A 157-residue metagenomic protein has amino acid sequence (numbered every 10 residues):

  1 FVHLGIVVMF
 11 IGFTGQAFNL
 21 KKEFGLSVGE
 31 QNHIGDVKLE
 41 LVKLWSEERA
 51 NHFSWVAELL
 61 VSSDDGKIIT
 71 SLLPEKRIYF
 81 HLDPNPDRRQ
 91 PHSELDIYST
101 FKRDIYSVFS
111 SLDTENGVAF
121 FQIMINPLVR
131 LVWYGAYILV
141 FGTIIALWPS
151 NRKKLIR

Functional and structural regions predicted by a protein language model:
F1-R157: Solvent-exposed, non-transmembrane regions of integral membrane proteins
